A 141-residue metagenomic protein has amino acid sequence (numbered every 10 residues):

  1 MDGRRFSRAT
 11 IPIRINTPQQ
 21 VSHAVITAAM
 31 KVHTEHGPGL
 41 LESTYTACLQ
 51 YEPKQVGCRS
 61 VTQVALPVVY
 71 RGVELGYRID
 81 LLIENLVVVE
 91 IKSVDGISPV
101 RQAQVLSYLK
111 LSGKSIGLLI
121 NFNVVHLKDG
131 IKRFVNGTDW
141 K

Functional and structural regions predicted by a protein language model:
M1-G57, K128-D129, R133-K141: Solvent-exposed, charged helical/coil patches that constitute nucleic-acid or partner-interaction surfaces
G37, I79-I97, Y108: Conserved catalytic cores of phosphodiester-cleaving nucleases, focusing on short active-site segments
K54-V69: A short acidic/basic microdomain associated with nuclease active sites
V64-L66, Y77-I79, S115: Short beta-strand or tight-loop elements that sit immediately N-terminal to catalytic metal-binding acidic residues
Y70-E74, L127-K128: Acidic pyrophosphate-coordinating catalytic loop
L75-G76, Q102: Structural motif corresponding to alpha-helix initiation and N-cap regions
K92-D139: Nucleic-acid nuclease catalytic cores
